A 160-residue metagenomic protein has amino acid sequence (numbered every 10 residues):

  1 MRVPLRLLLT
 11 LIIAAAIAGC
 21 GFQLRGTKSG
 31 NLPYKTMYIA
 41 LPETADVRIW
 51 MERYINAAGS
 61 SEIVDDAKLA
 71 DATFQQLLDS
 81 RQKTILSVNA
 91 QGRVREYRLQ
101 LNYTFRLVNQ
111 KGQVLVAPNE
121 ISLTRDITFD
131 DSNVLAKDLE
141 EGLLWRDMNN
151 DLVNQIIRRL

Functional and structural regions predicted by a protein language model:
M1-L9: Bacterial N-terminal signal peptides that target proteins for export
R2-V3, A18-S60: A structural "domain/chain start" motif
L8-A18: Bacterial N-terminal signal peptides
I55, G59, L107-K111, D131 (+1 more regions): Sec/Tat-exported extracytoplasmic proteins
S61-A72: Short acidic low-complexity segments
Q75-E120, T124-G142: Surface-exposed short loop/turn segments
L135-L160: C-terminal/domain-edge helix-coil "capping" segments
